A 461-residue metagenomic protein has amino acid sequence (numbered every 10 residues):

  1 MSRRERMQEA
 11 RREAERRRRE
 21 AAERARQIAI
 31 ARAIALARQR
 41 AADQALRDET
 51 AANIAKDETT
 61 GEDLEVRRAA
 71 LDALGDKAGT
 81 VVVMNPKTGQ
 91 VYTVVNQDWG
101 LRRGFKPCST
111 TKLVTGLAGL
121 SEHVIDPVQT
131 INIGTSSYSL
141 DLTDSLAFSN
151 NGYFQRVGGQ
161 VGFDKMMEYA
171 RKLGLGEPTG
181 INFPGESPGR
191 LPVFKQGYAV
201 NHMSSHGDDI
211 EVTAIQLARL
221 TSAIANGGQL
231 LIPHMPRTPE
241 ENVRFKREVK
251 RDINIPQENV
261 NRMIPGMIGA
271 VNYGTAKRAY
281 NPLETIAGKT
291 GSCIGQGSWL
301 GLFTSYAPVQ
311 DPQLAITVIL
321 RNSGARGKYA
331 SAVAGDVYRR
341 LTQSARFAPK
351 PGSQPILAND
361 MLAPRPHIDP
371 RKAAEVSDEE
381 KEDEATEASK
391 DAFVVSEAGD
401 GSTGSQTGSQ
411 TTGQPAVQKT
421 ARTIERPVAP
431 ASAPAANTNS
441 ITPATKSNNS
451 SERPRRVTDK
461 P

Functional and structural regions predicted by a protein language model:
M1-T80, F347, P351-A385: Extracytoplasmic/periplasmic proteins that interact with beta-lactams or build/remodel peptidoglycan
A70-A73, G89, R103-V128, S145 (+4 more regions): Active-site SXXK
D72-Q97: A short, well-structured edge-of-sheet supersecondary motif
G79, I133-P192, Q196-A218, A223: Active-site-adjacent helix/loop patches that line small-molecule binding or acyl-intermediate pockets
P127-N150, A218-Y273, S344-E375: Conserved active-site-proximal loop/helix segments of enzymes involved in bacterial cell-wall and related
N201-D208, V212-L217, S222-R237, N242-V249 (+2 more regions): Active-site beta-strand/loop architecture of penicillin-binding DD-peptidases
R247, S331-D400, G408, T412-T420 (+2 more regions): Short, gly/Ser/Thr-rich active-site loops of penicillin-recognizing serine hydrolases
S396-A398, G404-P461: Long, low-complexity, intrinsically disordered segments
